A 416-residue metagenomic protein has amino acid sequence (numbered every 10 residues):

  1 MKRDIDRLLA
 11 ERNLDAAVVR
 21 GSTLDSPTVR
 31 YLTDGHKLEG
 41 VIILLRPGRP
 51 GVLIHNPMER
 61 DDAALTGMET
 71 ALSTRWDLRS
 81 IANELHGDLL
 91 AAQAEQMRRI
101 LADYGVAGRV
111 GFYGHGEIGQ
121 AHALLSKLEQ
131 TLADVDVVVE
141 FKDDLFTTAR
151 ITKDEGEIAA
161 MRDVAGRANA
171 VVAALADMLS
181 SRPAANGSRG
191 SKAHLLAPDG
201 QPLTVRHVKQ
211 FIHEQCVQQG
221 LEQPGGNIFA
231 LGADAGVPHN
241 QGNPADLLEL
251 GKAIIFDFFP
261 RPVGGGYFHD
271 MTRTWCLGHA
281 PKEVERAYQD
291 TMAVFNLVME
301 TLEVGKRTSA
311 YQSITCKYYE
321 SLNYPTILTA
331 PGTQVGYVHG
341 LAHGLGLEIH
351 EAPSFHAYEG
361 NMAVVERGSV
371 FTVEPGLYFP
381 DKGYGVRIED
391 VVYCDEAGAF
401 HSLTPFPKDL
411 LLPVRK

Functional and structural regions predicted by a protein language model:
M1-K416: Active-site neighborhoods and metal-handling regions in enzymes and metal-associated proteins
